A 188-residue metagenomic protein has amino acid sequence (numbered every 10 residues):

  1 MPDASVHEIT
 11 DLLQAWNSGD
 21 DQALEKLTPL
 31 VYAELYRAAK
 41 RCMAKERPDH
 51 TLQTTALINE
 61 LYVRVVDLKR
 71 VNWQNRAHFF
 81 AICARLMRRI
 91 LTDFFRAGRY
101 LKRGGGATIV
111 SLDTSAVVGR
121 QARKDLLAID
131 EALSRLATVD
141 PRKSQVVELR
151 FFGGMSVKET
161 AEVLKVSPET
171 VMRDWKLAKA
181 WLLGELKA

Functional and structural regions predicted by a protein language model:
M1-A188: Intrinsic, short, N-terminal disordered tails of RNA polymerase sigma-factor systems
